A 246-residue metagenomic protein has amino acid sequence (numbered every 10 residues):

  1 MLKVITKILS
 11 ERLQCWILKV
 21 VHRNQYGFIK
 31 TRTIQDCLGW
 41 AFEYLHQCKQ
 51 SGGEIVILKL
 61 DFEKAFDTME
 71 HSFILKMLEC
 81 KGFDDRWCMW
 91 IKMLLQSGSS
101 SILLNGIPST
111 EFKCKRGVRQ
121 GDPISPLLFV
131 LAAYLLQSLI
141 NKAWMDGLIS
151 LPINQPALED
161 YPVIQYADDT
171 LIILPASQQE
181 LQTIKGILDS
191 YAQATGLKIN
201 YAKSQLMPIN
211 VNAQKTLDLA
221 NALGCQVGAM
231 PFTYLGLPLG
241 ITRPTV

Functional and structural regions predicted by a protein language model:
M1-V246: Nucleotidyl polymerases of mobile genetic elements and RNA viruses
